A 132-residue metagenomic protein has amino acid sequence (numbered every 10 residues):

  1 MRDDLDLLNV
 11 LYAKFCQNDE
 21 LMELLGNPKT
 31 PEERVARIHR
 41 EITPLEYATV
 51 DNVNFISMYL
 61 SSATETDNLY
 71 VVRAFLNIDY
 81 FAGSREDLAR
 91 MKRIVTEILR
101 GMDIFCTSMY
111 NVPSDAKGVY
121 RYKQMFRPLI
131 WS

Functional and structural regions predicted by a protein language model:
M1-Q17, S61-V72, S108-S132: Short, charged interaction patches at domain edges and termini
M1-S62: Small/polar-rich, solvent-exposed N-terminal microdomains that initiate assembly or binding
D19-E20, T96-F105: A common structural junction motif
Y47-D87, F105-T107: Short, conserved turn/kink motifs that form compact alpha/beta structural patches or helix kinks used as
T66, G83-R100, K117-Y120, S132: Extracellular/virion structural assembly segments
F75-D79, E97-R100, R127: Short, low-complexity, polar/charged sequence segments that are solvent-exposed and flexible
